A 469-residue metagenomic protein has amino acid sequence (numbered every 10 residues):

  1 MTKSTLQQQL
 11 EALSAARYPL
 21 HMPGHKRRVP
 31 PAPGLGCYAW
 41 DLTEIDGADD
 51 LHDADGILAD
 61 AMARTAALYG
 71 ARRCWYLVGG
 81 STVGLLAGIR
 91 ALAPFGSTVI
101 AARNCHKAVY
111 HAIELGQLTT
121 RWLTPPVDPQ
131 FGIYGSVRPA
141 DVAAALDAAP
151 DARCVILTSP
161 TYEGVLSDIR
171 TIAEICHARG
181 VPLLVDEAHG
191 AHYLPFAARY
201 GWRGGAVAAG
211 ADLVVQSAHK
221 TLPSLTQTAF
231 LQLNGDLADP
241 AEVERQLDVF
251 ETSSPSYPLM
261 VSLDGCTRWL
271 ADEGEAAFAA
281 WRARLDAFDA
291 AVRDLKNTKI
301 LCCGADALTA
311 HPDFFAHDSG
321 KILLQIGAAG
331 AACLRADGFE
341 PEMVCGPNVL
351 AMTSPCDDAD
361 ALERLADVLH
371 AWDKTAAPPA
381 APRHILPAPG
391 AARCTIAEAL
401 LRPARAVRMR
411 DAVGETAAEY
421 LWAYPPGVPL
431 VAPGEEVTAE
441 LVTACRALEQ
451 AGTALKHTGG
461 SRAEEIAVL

Functional and structural regions predicted by a protein language model:
M1-G56: N-terminal "arm"/small-domain region of PLP-dependent enzymes with the aminotransferase-like
S4, D55-A59, T82, S136-A140 (+17 more regions): Electropositive phosphate-/nucleotide-binding environments in soluble metabolic enzymes
L6-A12, A32, S81-C302: Conserved PLP-enzyme active-site core in the AAT-like
Y38-S81: Conserved N-terminal alpha-helix of the aminotransferase class I/II PLP-enzyme fold
Y76, W122-T124, Q216, M343 (+1 more regions): Structural signal for conserved beta-strand scaffold positions within catalytic alpha/beta enzyme cores
A290-H457: Conserved C-terminal alpha-helix-loop-beta "cap" of PLP-dependent enzymes that closes/shapes the active-site mouth
E435, A467-L469: C-terminal amphipathic alpha-helical interaction region
T458-A467: Terminal helix/beta-alpha structural elements that buttress the NAD(P)+-binding lobe
